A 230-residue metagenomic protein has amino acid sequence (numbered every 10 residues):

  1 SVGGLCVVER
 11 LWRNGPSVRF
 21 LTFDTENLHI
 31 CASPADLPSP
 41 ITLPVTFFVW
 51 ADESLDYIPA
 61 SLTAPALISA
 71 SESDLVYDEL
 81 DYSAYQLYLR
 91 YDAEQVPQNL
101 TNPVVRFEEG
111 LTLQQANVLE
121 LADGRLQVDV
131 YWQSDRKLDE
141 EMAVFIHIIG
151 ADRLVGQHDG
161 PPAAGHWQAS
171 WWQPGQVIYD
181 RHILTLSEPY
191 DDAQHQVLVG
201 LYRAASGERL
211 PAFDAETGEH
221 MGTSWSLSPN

Functional and structural regions predicted by a protein language model:
S1-N230: C-terminal luminal/periplasmic domains and tails of membrane-associated envelope-modifying transferases
